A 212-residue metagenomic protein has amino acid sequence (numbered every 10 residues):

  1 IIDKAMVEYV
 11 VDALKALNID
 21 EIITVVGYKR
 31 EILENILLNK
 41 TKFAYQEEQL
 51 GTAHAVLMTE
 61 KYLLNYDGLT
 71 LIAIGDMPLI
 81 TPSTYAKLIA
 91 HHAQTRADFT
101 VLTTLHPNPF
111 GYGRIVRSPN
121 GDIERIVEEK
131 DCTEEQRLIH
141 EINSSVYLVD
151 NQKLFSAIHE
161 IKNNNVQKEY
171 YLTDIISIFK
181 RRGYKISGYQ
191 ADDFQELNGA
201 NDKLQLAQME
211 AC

Functional and structural regions predicted by a protein language model:
K4-G75, L79-A90: Conserved N-terminal catalytic core of the sugar/cofactor nucleotidyltransferase
I19, D67, T95-F99, Y184: Short, high-confidence coil segments that cap the C-terminus of an alpha-helix and link into the following beta-strand
I23-T24, L71-I72, F99-L102, G188: Structural beta-sheet core signal
K40-K42, Y62, A90, I115-D122 (+1 more regions): Short, hinge-like loop/turn segments at secondary-structure boundaries
S83-F110: Conserved donor-nucleotide/metal-binding helix-loop-beta segment in metal-dependent transferases, i.e., the alpha-helix
H106-E135: Rossmann-like NAD(P)H-binding beta-loop-alpha module
E124-L197, N201-Q208: Catalytic-core segments of class I nucleotidyltransferases/pyrophosphorylases that form NMP-activated intermediates
E210-C212: Long, charged amphipathic helices and adjacent flexible linkers at domain junctions
